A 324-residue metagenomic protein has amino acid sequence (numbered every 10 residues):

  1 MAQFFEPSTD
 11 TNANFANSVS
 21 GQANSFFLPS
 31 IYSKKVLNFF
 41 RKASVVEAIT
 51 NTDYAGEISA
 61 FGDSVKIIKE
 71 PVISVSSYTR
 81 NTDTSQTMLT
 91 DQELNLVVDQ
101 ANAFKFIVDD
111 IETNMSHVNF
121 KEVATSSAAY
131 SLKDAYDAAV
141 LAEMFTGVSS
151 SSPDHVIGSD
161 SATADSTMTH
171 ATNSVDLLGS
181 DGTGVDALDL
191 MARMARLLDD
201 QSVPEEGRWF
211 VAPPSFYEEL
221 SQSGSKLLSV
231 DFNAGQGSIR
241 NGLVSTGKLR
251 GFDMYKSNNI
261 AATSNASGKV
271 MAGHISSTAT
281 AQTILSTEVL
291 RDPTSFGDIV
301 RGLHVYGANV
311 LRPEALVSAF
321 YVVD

Functional and structural regions predicted by a protein language model:
A2-N51, G56-S74, N95-V97, M115 (+3 more regions): Sequence/fold signature of self-assembling virion shell proteins
L28-P29, S33-L37, R41, L141 (+2 more regions): Generic detector of well-ordered alpha-helical segments enriched in charged/polar residues, highlighting helical
F61-K66, V72, S85, Q92-F120 (+1 more regions): Structured, hydrophobic secondary-structure cores that serve as assembly/anchoring elements
R80-T87: Short Gly/aromatic-enriched secondary-structure transition segments
I111-R196, F320-D324: Alpha-helical scaffold segments that mediate packing/assembly in large oligomeric complexes
T146, S215-E219, I260-A262: Short, catalytically relevant binding-site loops at active-site mouths
